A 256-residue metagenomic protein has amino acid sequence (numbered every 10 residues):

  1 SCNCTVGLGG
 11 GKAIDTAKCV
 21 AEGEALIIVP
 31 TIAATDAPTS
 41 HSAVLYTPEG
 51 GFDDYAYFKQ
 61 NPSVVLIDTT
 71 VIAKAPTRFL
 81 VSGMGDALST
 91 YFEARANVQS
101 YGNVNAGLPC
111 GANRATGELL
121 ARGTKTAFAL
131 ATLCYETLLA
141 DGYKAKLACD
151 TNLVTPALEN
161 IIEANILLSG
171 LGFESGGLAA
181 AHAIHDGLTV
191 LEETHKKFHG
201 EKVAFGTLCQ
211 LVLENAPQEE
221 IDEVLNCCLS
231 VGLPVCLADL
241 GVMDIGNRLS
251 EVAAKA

Functional and structural regions predicted by a protein language model:
S1-C4, L237: ATP/NTP phosphate-donor binding region
L8: Active-site histidine-anchored catalytic micro-motif
A13-E24: Short Gly/Thr/Asp-enriched flexible loops that form oxyanion-binding sites at enzyme active sites
E22-T126: A glycine/threonine-rich phosphate-anchoring loop and its flanking beta-alpha core in nucleotide/phosphate-binding
A106, R114-C227: Active-site segments that bind and position negatively charged phosphate/pyrophosphate groups
A216-A256: C-terminal charged capping/lid subdomain of soluble metabolic enzymes
